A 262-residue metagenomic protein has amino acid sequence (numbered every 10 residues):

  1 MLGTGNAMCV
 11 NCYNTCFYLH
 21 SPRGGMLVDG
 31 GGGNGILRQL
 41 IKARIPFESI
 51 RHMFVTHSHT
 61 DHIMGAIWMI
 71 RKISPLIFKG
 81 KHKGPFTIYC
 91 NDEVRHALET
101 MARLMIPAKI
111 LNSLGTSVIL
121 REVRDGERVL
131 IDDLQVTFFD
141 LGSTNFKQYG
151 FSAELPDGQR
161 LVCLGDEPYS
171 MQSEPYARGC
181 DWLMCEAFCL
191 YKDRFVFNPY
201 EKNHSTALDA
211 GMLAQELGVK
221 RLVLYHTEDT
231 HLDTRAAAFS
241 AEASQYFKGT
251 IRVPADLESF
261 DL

Functional and structural regions predicted by a protein language model:
M1-A43, K147-D166, W182: Conserved beta-strand hairpin/beta-sheet module of binuclear metal-dependent hydrolase folds, prominently
G5, T60, I88, V94-R95 (+1 more regions): Short histidine/acidic/glycine/proline-rich micro-motifs that form metal- and phosphate-coordinating active-site loops
C9-N11, E122-K192: Active-site-proximal loop/helix segment associated with metal-binding centers of metalloenzymes
V28-G31, R51-H57, N91, L161-E167 (+3 more regions): Active-site neighborhood of phospho(di)ester-bond hydrolases with catalytic His/Asp-centered motifs
N34-T87: Active-site metal-binding motif and surrounding structural segment of the metallo-beta-lactamase
M69, I73-T87, K147-Y149, E154-L155 (+1 more regions): P-loop/Walker A phosphate-binding loop and immediately adjacent motor/lid segment at beta-alpha junctions
K83-K147, D256: Metallo-beta-lactamase
P168-L257: Cap/insert and terminal regions of metallo-dependent hydrolase folds
